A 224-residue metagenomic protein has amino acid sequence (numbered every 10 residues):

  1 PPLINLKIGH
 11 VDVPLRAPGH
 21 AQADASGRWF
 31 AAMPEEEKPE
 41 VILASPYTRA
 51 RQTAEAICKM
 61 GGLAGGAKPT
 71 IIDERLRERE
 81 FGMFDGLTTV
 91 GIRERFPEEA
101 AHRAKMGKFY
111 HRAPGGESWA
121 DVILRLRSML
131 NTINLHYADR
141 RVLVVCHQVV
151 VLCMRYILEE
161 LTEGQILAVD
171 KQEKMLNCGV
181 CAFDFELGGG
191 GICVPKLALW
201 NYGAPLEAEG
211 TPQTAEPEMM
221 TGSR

Functional and structural regions predicted by a protein language model:
P1-E40, T48, Q52-E55, K59 (+3 more regions): An N-terminal RHG(E/S)-centered segment typical of histidine phosphatases
P1-I4, I8-P14, M60-R127, A198 (+2 more regions): Phosphate-handling substructures
D24-A101, G164, Q172-N177, C181: Phosphate-coordination/substrate-recognition cap region in phosphate-metabolizing enzymes
M33-K38, I133-R140: Glycine-rich phosphate-binding loop signature in dinucleotide/nucleotide-binding domains
L43, R140-C146, V150-C153: Beta-strand elements within well-structured catalytic alpha/beta cores of enzymes that handle phosphate/sulfate esters
T48-A50, R125, L152: Short, cationic motifs built from Arg/Lys/His that form the positively charged side of catalytic pockets
A56, C153-I157: Active-site signature of alpha/beta-hydrolase-fold catalytic machinery across serine- and Asp/Cys-nucleophile hydrolases
R79-R93, L135, R140, Y156-R224: Acidic, low-complexity terminal tails and accessory targeting/binding regions of phosphate-metabolizing enzymes
